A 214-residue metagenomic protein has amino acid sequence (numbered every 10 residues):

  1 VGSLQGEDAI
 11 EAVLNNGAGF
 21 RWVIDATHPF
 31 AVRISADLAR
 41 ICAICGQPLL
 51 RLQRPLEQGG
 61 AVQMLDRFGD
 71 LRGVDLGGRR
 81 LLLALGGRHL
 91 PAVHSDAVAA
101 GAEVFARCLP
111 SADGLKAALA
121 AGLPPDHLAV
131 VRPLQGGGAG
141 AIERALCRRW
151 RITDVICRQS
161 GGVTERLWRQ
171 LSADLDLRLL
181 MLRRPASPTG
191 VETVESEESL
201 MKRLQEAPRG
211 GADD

Functional and structural regions predicted by a protein language model:
V1-N15, L128-A145: Glycine-rich, highly charged phosphate/nucleotide-binding loops
G2-G6, R21-S35, C157-V163: N-terminal glycine-rich "phosphate-gripper" loop used for MgATP/nucleotide binding and carboxylate activation
V13-L71: Glycine/small-residue-rich loop that forms an oxyanion/phosphate-binding "nest" at active or ligand-binding sites
R21-W22, R80, T153-D154: Structural motif
A43-L50, A102, D174-R178: A short helix->loop->beta-strand "cap" motif at the edges of active sites that frequently abuts
L49, R54-P55, R80-G137, A145-R148 (+1 more regions): Conserved mixed alpha/beta catalytic, RNA-binding, or beta-rich assembly cores of soluble enzyme, regulatory
V62-L76, L85-H89, G138-G140: Active-site glycine-rich loop that binds ribose-phosphate moieties when present
W150, D154, R158-G162, L179-D214: C-terminal functional extensions of proteins
